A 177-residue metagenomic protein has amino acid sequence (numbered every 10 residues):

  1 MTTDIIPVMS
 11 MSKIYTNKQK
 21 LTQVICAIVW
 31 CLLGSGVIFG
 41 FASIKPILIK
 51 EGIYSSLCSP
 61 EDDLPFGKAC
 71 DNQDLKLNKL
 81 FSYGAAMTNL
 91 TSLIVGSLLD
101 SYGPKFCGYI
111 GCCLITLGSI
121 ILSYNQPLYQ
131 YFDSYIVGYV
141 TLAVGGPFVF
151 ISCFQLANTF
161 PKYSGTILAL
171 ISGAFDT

Functional and structural regions predicted by a protein language model:
M1-T3: Intrinsically disordered, low-complexity cytosolic terminal tails
V8, S12-K20, S35-I136: First extracellular/luminal loop
I25-W30, G138-T141: Alpha-helical transmembrane segments of MFS and MFS-like solute carriers/permeases
I28, N78, Y109, I136 (+2 more regions): Conserved glycine-rich helix-kink/hinge and helix-boundary motifs of the Major Facilitator Superfamily
L32, K79-A86, V140, A169-T177: Transmembrane alpha-helical cores of Major Facilitator Superfamily
L48, G145-S172: Intracellular juxtamembrane helix-capping segments at the cytosolic ends of symmetry-related transmembrane helices
Q130-V149: Hydrophobic core of transmembrane alpha-helices in multi-pass small-molecule transporters, especially MFS/SLC-type
